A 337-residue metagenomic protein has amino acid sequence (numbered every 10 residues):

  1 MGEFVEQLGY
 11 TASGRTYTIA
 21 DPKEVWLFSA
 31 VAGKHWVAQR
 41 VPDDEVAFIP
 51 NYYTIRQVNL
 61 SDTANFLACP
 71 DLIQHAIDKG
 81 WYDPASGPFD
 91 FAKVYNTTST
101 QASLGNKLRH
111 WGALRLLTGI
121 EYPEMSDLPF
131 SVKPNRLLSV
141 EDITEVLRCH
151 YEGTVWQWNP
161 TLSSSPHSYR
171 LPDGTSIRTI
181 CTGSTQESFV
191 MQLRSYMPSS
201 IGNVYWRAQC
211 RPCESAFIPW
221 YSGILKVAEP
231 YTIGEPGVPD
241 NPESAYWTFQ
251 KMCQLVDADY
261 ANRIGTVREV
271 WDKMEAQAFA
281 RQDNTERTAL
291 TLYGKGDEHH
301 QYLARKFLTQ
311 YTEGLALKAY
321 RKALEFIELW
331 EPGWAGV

Functional and structural regions predicted by a protein language model:
Q7-S13, D21-V25, H35, D43-V337: C-terminus-biased signal that marks the final domain/tail of proteins
A32: A short beta-strand motif that forms part of the nucleic acid-binding face of small beta-barrel RNA-binding folds
